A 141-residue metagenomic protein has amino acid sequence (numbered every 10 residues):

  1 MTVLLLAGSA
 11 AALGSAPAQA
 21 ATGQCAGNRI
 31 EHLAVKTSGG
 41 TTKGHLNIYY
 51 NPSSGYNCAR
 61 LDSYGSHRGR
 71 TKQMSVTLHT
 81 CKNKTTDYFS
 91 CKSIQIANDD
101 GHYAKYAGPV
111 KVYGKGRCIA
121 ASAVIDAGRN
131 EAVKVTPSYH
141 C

Functional and structural regions predicted by a protein language model:
M1-A20: Secretory targeting and sorting signals
Q19-C141: Post-signal peptide N-terminal regions of Sec-secreted extracellular proteins
